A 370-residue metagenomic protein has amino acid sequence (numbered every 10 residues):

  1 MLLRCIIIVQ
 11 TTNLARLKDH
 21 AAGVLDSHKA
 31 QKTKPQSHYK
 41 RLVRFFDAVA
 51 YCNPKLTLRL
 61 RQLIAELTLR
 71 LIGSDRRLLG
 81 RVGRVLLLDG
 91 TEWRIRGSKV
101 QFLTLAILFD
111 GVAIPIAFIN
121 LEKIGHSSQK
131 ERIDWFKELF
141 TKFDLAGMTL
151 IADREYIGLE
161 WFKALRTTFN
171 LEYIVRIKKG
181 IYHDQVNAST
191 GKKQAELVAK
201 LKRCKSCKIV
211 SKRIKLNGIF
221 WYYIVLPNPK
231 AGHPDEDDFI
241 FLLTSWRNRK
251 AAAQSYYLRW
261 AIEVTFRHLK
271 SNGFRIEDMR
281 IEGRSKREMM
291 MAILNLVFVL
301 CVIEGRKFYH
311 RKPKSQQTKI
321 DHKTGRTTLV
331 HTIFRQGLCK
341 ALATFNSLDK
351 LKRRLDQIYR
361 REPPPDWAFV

Functional and structural regions predicted by a protein language model:
M1, C5-L79, V330: Electropositive nucleic-acid engagement tracts
M1-T11, L79-R84, I95-S98, F109-V370: Single, function-defining residue in the core of a domain
K18-A21, F46, D89-E92, I107-F109 (+1 more regions): Short glycine-rich, polar/acidic loop-and-turn segments at beta strand-coil junctions
L25-H28, N53, R94-G97, L159-E160: Short active-site-adjacent helix-start/loop capping segments
Y51-I114: Structured nucleic-acid-interacting core domains from mobile-element enzymes and related host factors, especially RNase
